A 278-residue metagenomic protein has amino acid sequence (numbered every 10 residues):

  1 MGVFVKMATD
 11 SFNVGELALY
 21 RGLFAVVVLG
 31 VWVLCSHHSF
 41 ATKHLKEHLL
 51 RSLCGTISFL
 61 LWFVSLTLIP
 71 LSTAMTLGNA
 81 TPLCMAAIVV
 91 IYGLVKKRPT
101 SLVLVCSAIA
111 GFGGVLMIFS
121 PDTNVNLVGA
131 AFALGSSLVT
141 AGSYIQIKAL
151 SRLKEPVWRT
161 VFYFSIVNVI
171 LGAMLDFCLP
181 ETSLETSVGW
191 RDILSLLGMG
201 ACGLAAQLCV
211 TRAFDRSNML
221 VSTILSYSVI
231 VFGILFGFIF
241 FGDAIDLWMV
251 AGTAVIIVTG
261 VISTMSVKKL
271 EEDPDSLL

Functional and structural regions predicted by a protein language model:
M1-F12, L17-Y20, L60-L71, L77-A80 (+3 more regions): Juxtamembrane C-cap of transmembrane helices in multi-pass membrane transport proteins
V3-K6, L29, D122-E181, L277-L278: Transmembrane alpha-helical segments that form core, pore/gating elements of small-molecule transporters/exporters
S11-I57, M85-I88, V139-S143, Y163-P180 (+1 more regions): Transmembrane alpha-helices of multi-pass small-molecule transport proteins
H38-F63, V103, V128-S136, D176 (+2 more regions): Loop-to-transmembrane-helix transition segments
A74-A80, E155-V167, L204-F238: Helix-helix packing/entry segments at the starts of transmembrane helices
P82-V103, V231-V250: C-terminal transmembrane-helix exit sites in multi-pass transporters
I88, T100-S120, W248-V267: Hydrophobic transmembrane alpha-helices of multi-pass small-molecule transport proteins
Y227-L278: C-terminal-most transmembrane helix of multi-pass membrane proteins
